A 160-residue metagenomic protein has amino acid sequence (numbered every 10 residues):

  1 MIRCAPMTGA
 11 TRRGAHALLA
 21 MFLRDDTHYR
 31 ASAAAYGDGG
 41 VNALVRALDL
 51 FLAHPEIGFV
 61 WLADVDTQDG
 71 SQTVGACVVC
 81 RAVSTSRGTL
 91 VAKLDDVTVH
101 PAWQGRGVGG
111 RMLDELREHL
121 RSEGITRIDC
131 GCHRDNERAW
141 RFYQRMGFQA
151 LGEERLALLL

Functional and structural regions predicted by a protein language model:
M1-L18: A short beta-loop-alpha structural element at the N-terminal edge of CoA-dependent acyl/N-acetyltransferase catalytic
G9, A20-L48: Conserved GNAT-fold acetyl-CoA-binding loop/helix
R46-L62, K93: A short helix-loop-beta-strand connector motif used in the catalytic cores of GNAT acetyltransferases and, in some
L62, S71-R81, K93, T98: Conserved beta-strand in the GNAT
V99, G105-E118, R141-R145: Conserved acetyl-CoA-binding loop-helix of GNAT-fold acetyltransferases
Q104, C130-A139, A157-L160: Conserved beta-strand-loop-alpha-helix junction that forms the acyl-donor binding cleft
L120-G131: Conserved GNAT acetyl-CoA-binding A-motif
Q144-E153: Conserved acetyl-CoA-binding loop of GNAT-fold acetyltransferases
